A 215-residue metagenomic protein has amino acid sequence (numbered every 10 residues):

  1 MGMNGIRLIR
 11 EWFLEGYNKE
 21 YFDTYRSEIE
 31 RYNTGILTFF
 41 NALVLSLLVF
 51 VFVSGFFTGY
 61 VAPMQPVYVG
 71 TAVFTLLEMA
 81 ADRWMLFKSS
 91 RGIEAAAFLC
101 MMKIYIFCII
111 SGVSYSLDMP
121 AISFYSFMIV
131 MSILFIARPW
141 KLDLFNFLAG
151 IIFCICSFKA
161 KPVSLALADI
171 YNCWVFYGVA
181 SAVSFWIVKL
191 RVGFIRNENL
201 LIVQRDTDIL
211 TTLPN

Functional and structural regions predicted by a protein language model:
M1-S27: Non-catalytic regulatory/interaction regions at protein termini and inter-domain linkers
I29-F40: N-terminal membrane topogenic signal
F40-M131, A149-C154: Hydrophobic transmembrane alpha-helices and their membrane-interface boundaries in multi-pass, membrane-anchored
I122-S123, W140-L148, A168: Hydrophobic alpha-helical membrane segments of integral membrane proteins
V130-D143, Y177-F185: Short helix-perturbing small/polar motifs within transmembrane alpha-helices
S164-V175: Loop-to-transmembrane alpha-helix initiation sites
V175-I202: Juxtamembrane or sensor-core-proximal signal-transducing alpha helices that couple sensory domains to cytosolic
L201-N215: Conserved nucleotide-binding and Mg2+-coordinating catalytic segments in signaling enzymes
